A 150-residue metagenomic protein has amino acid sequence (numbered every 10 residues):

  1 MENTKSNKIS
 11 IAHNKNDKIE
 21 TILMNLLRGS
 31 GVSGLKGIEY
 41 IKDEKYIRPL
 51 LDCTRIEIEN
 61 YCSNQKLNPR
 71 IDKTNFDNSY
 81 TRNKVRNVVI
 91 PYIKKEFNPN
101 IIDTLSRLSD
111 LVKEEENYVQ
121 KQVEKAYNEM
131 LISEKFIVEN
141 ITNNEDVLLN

Functional and structural regions predicted by a protein language model:
N3-A12, D17-V112, Y127-N128, E134-T142: Catalytic subdomain that performs nucleotidyl-dependent activation
E115: Acidic-enriched catalytic cores of C-N bond-cleaving enzymes acting on peptides and small amides
Y118, F136, N144-N150: Rossmann-like AdoMet/SAM-dependent catalytic core
Y118-A126: Long, charged amphipathic helices and adjacent flexible linkers at domain junctions
